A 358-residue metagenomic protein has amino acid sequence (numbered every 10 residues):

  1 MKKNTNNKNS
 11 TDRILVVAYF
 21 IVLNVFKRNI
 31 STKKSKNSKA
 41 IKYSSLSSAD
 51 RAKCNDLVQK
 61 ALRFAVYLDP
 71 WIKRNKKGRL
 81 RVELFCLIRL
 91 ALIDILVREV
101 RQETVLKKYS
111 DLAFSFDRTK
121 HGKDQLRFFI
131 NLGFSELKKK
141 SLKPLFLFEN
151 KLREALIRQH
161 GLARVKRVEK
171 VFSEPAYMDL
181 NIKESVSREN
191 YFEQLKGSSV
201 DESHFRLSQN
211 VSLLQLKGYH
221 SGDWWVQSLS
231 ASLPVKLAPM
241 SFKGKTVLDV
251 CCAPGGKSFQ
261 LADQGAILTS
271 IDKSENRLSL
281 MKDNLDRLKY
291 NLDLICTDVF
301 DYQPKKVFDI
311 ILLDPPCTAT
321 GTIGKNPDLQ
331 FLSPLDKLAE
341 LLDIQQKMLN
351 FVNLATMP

Functional and structural regions predicted by a protein language model:
M1-P358: S-adenosylmethionine
